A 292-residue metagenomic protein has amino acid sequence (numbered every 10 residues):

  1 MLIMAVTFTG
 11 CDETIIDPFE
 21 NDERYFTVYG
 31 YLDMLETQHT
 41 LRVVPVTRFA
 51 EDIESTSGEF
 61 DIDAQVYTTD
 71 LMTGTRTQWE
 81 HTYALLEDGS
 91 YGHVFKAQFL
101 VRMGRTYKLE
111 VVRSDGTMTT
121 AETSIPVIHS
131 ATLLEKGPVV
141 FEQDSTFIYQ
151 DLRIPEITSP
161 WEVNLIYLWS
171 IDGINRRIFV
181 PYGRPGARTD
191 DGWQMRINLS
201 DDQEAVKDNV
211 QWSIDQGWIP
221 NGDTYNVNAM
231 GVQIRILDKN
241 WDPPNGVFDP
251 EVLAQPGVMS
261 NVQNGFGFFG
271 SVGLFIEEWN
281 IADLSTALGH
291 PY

Functional and structural regions predicted by a protein language model:
M1-L2: Sec-dependent signal peptide recognition, specifically the positively charged N-region followed immediately by
T7-G10: C-terminal motif of bacterial Sec signal peptides marking the signal peptidase cleavage site
D12-Y292: A sequence/structural signal for flexible, mid-protein segments enriched in small/helix-disrupting residues
